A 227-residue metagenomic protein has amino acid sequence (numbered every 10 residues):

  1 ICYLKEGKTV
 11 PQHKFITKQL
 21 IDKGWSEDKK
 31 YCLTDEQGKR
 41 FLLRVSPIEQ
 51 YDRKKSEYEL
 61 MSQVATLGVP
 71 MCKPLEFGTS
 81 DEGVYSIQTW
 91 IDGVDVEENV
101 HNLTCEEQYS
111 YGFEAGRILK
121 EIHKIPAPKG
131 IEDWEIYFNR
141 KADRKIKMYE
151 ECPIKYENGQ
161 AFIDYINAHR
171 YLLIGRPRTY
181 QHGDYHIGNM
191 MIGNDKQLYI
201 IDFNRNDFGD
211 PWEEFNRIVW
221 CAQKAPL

Functional and structural regions predicted by a protein language model:
Y3-H13, F113, E121-G183: An alpha-helical support segment within catalytic cores of ATP-dependent transferases
Q12-I21: Conserved N-terminal boundary motif of the eukaryotic protein kinase catalytic domain
L20-D133: ATP-binding pocket architecture of kinase catalytic cores
K29-T34, D164-F215: Active-site acidic catalytic loop and adjacent metal/ATP-binding pocket of ATP-dependent phosphoryl transfer enzymes
M61, T104-C105, Y199, N216-V219: Glycine-rich, phosphate-binding/catalytic loops in enzymes
E213-L227: Active-site activation/catalytic loop segments of kinase-like enzymes and analogous catalytic loops in related
